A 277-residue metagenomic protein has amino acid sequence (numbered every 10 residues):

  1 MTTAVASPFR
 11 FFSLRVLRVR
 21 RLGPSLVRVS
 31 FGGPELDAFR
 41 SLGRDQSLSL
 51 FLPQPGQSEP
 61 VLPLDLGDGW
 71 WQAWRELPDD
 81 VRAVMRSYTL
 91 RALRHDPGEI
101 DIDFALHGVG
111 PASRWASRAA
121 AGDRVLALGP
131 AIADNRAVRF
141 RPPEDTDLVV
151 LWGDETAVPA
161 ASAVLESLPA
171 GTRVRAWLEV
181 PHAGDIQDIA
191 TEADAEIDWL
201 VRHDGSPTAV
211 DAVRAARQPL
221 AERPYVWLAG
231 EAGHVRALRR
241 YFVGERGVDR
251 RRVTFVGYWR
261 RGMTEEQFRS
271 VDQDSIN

Functional and structural regions predicted by a protein language model:
M1-N277: Extended, composition-driven regions rather than compact fold-specific motifs
